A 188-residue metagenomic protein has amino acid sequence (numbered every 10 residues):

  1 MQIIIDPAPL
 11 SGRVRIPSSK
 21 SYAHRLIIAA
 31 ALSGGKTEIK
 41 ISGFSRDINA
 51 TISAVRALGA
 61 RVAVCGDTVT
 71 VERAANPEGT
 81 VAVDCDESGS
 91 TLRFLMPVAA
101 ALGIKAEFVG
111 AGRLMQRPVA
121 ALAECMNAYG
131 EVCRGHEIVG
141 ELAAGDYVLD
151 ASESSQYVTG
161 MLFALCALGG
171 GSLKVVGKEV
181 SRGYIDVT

Functional and structural regions predicted by a protein language model:
M1-T188: Structural preference for solvent-exposed beta-strand-turn elements and adjacent flexible terminal/loop segments within
